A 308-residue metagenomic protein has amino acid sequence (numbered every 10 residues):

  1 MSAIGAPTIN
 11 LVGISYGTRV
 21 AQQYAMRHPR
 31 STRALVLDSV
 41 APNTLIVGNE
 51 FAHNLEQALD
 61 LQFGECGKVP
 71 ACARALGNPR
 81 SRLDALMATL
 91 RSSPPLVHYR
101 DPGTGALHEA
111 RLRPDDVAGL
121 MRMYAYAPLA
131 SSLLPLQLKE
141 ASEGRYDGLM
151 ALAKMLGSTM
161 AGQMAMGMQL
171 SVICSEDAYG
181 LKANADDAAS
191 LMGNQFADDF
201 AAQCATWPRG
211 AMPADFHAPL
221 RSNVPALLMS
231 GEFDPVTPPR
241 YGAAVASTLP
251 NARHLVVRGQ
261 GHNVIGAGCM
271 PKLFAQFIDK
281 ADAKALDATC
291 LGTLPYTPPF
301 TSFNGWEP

Functional and structural regions predicted by a protein language model:
G5-S15: Alpha/beta-hydrolase fold nucleophile elbow
L11-G13, D38, M229: Short beta-strand immediately N-terminal to the catalytic nucleophile in serine-hydrolase-like folds
G13-Q23: Glycine-rich nucleophile elbow surrounding the catalytic serine of serine-hydrolase chemistry
Q23-L86, P128, L136-R145, K154-M160: A catalytic-pocket lid/entrance helix-loop region that shapes and gates access to the active site across common
A85-V224, A285, F303: Alpha/beta-hydrolase fold active-site neighborhood
S222, L227-S230, D234: Short beta-strand/loop motif that positions the catalytic acidic residue of the alpha/beta-hydrolase fold
P235-Y241: Conserved alpha/beta-hydrolase "acid-adjacent" motif
R258-P308: Catalytic active-site module of serine/aspartate enzymes centered on a nucleophile-bearing elbow/loop
